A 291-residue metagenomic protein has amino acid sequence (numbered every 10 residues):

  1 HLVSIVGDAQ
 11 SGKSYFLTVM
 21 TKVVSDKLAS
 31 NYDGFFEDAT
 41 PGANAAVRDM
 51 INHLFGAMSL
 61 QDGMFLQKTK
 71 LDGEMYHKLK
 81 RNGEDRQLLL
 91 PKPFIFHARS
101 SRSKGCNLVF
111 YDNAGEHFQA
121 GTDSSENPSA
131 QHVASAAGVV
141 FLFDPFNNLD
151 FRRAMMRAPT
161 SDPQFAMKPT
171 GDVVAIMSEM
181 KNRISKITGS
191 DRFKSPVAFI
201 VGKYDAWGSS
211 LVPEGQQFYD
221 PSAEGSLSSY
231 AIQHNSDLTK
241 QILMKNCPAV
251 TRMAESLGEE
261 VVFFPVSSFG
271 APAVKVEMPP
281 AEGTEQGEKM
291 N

Functional and structural regions predicted by a protein language model:
H1, M20-L257, V261, S267-A273 (+1 more regions): Switch- and interface-adjacent substructures of P-loop NTPase systems
V6-G7: The Walker A (P-loop) glycine that initiates the GxxxxGKT/S ATP-binding motif of P-loop NTPases
S11-K13: Conserved glycine(s) of the Walker
